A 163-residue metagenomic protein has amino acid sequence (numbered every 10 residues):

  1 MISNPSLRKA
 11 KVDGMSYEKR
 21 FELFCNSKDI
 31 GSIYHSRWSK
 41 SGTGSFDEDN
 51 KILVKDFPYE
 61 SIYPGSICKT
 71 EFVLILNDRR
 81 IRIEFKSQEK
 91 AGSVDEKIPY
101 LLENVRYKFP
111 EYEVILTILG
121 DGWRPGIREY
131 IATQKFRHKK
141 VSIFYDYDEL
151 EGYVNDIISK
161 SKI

Functional and structural regions predicted by a protein language model:
M1-N50: Interdomain/boundary linker segments immediately adjacent to catalytic/signaling cores
S16, R20, I67, S93-E96 (+1 more regions): Short, well-structured alpha-helical interface segments that form or flank functional binding sites
G31, Y112, K139-V141: A structural micro-motif
I33-N77: Active-site metal-binding core of divalent-cation-utilizing nuclease and nuclease-like domains
S66-K86, D156-S161: Electropositive, surface-exposed helix/loop patches at the edges of structured domains that serve as adaptable
R80-I81, S87-F136: Catalytic cores of nucleic-acid endonucleases
L116-I163: Domain-level recognition of nuclease-like catalytic cores that cleave nucleotide substrates
